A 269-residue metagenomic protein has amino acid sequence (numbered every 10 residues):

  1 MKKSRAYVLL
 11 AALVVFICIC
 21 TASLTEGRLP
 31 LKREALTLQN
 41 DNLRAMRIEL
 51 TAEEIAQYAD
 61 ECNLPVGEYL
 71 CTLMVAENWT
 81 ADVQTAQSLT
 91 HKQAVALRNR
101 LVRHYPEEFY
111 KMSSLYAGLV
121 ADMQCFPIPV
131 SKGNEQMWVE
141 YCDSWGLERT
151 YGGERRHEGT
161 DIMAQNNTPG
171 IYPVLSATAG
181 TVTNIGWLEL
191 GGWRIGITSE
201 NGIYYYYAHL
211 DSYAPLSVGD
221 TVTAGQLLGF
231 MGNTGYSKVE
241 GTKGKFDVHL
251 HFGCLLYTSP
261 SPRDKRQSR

Functional and structural regions predicted by a protein language model:
K2-L97: Cationic-aromatic interfacial patches
A45, E49, V83-W193, A224: Surface-exposed, glycine-biased beta-strand/turn segments
L175-S212, V239-V248: Zn2+-dependent peptidoglycan hydrolase active-site motif and core
G180, G219-M231: A structural signal for short beta-strand/turn segments enriched in small hydrophobics and glycine
L188-L190, L228-Y236: Short, charged beta-turn/beta-strand-edge "cap" motif at the junction between a beta-strand and an adjacent loop
Y257-D264: Conserved small/polar residues in nucleotide/adenosyl-binding loops
